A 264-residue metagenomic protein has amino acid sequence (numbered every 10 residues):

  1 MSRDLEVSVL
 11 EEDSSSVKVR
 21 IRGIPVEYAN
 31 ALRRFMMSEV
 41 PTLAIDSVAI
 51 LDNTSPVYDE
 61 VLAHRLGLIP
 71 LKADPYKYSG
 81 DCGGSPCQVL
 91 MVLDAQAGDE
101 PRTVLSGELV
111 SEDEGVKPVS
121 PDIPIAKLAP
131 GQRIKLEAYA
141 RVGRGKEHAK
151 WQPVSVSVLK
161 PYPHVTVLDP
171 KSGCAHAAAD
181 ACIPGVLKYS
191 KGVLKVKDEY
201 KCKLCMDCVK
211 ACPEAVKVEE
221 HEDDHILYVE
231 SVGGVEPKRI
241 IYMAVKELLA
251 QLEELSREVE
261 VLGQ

Functional and structural regions predicted by a protein language model:
M1-Q264: Protein-protein interaction/assembly regions in multi-subunit complexes
